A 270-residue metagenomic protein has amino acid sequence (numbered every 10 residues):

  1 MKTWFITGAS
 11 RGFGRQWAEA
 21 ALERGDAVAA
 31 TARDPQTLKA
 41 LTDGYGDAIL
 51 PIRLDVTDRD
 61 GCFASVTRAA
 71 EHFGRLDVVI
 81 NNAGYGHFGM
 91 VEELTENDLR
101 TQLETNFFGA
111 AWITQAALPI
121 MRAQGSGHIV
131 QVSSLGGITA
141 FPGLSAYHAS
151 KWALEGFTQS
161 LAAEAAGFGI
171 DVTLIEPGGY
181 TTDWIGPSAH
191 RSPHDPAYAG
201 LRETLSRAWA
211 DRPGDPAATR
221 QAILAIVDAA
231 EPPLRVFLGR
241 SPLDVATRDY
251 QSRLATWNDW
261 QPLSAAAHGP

Functional and structural regions predicted by a protein language model:
S10-R11: Conserved glycine-rich cofactor-binding loop
W17, T139, S160-I170: Active-site-adjacent segment of SDR/Rossmann-fold oxidoreductases
L54-A64, E96: The beta1-alpha1 cofactor-binding region of Rossmann-like NAD(H)/NADP(H)-dependent oxidoreductases
M90-V91, D98-R100: Substrate-binding pocket helix/loop in short-chain dehydrogenase/reductase
T114, S150: Active-site helix of classical SDR
S134: Residue(s) in the substrate-gating loop at a strand-loop-helix junction that position the organic substrate next
A166-P232: SDR active-site lid
